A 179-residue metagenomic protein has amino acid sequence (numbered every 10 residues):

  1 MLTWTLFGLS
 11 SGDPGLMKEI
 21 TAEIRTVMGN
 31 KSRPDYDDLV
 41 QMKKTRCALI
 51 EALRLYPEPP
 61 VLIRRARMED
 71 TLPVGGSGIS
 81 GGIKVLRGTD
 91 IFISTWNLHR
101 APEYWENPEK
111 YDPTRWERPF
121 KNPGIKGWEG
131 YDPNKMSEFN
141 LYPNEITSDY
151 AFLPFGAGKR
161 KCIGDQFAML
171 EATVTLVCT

Functional and structural regions predicted by a protein language model:
L2-L6, T95, A172: Hydrophobic, repeat-rich solenoid/adaptor surfaces of innate immune receptors and signaling proteins
T5-G12, T175-T179: Active-site catalytic microenvironments for nucleophilic, acid-base chemistry
G8-P59, A66-R67, G81, L86-T89 (+4 more regions): Cytochrome P450 I-helix active-site segment
R64-R65, T95-W96, R115, G156-A157: Active-site proximal loops enriched in glycine and acidic residues that flank catalytic Cys/His/Asp and coordinate
I93-Y142: Conserved cytochrome P450 K-helix/beta-meander segment immediately N-terminal to the heme-binding cysteine loop
S137, L141-T179: Cytochrome P450 heme-iron axial ligand motif
